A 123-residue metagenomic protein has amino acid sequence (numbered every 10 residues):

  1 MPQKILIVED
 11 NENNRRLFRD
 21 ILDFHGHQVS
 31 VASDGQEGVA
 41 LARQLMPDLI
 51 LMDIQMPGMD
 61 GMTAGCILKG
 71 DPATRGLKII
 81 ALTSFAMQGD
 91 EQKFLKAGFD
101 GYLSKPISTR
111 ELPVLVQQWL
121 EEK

Functional and structural regions predicted by a protein language model:
E9: Conserved acidic carboxylate
R16-F24: Charged docking surfaces used in two-component/phosphorelay signaling
G26-S33, L41, L103: Short hydrophobic/Thr-rich beta-strand motif most characteristic of the beta2 strand and flanking loop of CheY-like
L45-L51: Active-site beta3 strand of CheY-like receiver
D53, T83: Active-site residues of response regulator receiver
M56: Receiver (REC) domain active-site loop signature in two-component systems and cognate sites in sensor histidine kinases
I107-V116: C-terminal output helix
